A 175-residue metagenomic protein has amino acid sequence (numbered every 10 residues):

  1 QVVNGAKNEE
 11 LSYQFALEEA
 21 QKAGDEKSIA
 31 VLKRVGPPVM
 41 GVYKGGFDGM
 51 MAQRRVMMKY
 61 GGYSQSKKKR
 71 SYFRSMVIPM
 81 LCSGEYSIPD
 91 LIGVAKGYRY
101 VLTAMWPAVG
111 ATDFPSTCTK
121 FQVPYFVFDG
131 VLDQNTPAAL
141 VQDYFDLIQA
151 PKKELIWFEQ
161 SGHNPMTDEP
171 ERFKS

Functional and structural regions predicted by a protein language model:
Q1-L11: Active-site nucleophile loop of the alpha/beta-hydrolase fold
E9-Q14, A138-V141: Short, solvent-exposed loop/turn and secondary-structure capping segments
Q14-S116, V123: Alpha/beta-hydrolase
G110, Q134-L140: Conserved alpha/beta-hydrolase "acid-adjacent" motif
K120-F121, V127-D129, D133: Short beta-strand/loop motif that positions the catalytic acidic residue of the alpha/beta-hydrolase fold
Q122-P124, P151-K152: Loop/turn elements at helix/coil->beta-strand transitions in domains of secreted/extracellular proteins
A138, D146-N164: Catalytic histidine neighborhood in serine/cysteine hydrolases with alpha/beta-hydrolase-type architecture
S161-K174: Catalytic histidine-centered segment of alpha/beta-hydrolase-like enzymes
